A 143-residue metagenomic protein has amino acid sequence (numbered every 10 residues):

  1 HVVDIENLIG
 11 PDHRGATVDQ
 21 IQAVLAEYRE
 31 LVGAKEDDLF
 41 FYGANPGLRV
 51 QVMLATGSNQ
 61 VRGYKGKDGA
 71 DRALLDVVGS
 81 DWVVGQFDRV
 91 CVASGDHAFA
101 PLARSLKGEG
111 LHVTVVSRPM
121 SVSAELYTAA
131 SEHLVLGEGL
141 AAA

Functional and structural regions predicted by a protein language model:
H1-A73, K107, H112, M120: Domain-level signal for Mg2+-assisted phosphodiester chemistry and nucleotide/NA-binding surfaces in nucleic-acid
D4, V78, V92, D96 (+1 more regions): A residue-level signal for conserved active-site and pocket-lining positions in enzyme catalytic cores
F41-G43, R89-G95, L102, V116: Acidic beta-strand-to-loop metal/phosphate-binding motif
L48-V50, F99-L102, S123-A124: Short, well-ordered alpha-helical microsegments
L74-S80: Acidic, metal-associated active-site segment
V77, P101-L106: A short acidic, amphipathic alpha-helical/loop segment
V83-D88: Glycine-rich phosphate-binding loop signature in dinucleotide/nucleotide-binding domains
G110-A143: Acidic, PIN/NYN-like endoribonuclease modules and their adjacent C-terminal/linker elements
